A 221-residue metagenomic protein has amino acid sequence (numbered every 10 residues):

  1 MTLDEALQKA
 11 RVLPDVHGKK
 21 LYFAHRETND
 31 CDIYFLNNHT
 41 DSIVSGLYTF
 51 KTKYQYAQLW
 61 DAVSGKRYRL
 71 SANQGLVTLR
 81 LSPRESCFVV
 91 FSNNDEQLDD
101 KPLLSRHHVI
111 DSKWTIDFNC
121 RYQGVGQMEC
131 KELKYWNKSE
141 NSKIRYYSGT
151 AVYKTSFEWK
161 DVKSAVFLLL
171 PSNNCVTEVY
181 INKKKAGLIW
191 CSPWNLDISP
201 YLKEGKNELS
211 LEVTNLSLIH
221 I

Functional and structural regions predicted by a protein language model:
M1-T150, E158-V162, A186, I198: Carbohydrate-binding surfaces of carbohydrate-active enzymes
H39-T40, N174, S217: Short, acidic/polar linear motifs in exposed loop/turn regions
T49, F157-W159, K163-N182, L209-E212: Aromatic-lined ligand-binding clefts that engage carbohydrates, nucleic acids, or primary amines
S86-C87, V166, E204-N215: Short, well-structured beta-strand segments enriched in hydrophobic/aromatic residues within extracellular or lumenal
W190-P193: A beta-strand/beta-hairpin structural motif
I219-I221: Conserved small/polar residues in nucleotide/adenosyl-binding loops
